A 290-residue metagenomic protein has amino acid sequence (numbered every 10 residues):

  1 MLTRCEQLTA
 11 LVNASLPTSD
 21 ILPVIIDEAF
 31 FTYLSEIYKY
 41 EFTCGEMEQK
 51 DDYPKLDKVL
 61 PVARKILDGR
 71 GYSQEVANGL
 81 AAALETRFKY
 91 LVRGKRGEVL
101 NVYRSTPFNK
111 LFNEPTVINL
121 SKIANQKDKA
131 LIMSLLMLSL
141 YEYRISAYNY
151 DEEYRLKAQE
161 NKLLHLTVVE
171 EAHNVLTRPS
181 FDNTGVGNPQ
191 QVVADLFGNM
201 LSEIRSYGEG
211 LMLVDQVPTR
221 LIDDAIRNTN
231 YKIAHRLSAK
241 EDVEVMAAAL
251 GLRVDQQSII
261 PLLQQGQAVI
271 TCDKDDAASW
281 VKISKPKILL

Functional and structural regions predicted by a protein language model:
M1-S202, S206, L263-K274: P-loop NTPase motor domains
N183-G185, Q190-K285: Conserved ATP-driven motor cores of ASCE-family P-loop NTPases powering translocation/secretion/packaging/pilus
P286-L290: C-terminal alpha-helical "lid" subdomain
